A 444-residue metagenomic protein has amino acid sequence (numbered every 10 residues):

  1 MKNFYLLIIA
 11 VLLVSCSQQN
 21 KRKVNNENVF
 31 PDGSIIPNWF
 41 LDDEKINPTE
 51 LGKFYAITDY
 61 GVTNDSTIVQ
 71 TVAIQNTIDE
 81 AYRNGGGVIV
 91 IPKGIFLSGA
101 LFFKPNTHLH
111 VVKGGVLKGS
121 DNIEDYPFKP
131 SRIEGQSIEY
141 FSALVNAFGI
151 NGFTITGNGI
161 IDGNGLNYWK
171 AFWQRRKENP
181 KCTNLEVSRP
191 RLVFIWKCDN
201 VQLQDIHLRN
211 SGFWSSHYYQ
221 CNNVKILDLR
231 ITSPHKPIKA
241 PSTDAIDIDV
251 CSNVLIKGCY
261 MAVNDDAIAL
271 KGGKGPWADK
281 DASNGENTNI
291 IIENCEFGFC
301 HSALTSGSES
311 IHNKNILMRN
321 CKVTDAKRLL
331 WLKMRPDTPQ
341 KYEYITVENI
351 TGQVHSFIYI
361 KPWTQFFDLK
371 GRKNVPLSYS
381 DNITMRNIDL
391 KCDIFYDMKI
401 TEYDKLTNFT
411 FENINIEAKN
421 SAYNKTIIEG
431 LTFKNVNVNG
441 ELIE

Functional and structural regions predicted by a protein language model:
K2-Y5, L12-V90, I95-K197, Q202-Q204 (+7 more regions): Extracellular "leader-to-stem" segments immediately downstream of a signal peptide or signal-anchor in secreted/lumenal
I8, T49, A81-R83, L101 (+22 more regions): A generic structural signal for short, solvent-exposed coil/turn residues that cap or connect secondary-structure
R22-G33, N106, R176-P180, R209 (+3 more regions): Short charge-dense sequence patches
P37, P92, S378-Y379, K391-C392: Proline-rich low-complexity regions
L51, R132-V145, C182-R191, A240-I246 (+3 more regions): Glycine-rich, flexible loop segments associated with nucleotide phosphate handling
A100-F103, V116, S120-D121, A143-F148 (+11 more regions): Glycine-rich beta-solenoid repeat tracts in large extracellular/virion proteins
K113-G114, N151-I160, D199-N210, N222-H235 (+9 more regions): Right-handed parallel beta-helix
P130-R132, K361, N387: Mature catalytic domains of secreted/periplasmic carbohydrate-active enzymes
